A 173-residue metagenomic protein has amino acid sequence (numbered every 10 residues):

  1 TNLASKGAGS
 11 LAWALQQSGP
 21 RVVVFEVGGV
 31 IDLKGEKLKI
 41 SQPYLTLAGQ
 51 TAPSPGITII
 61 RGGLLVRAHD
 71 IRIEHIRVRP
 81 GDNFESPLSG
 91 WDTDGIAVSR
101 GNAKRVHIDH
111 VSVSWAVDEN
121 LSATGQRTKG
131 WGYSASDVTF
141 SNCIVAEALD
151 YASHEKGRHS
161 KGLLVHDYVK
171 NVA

Functional and structural regions predicted by a protein language model:
T1-V23: Acidic Gly/Asp/Thr-rich repetitive segments characteristic of extracellular carbohydrate-active and adhesion proteins
N2-L3, F25-G28, E36, Q50: Acidic/polar N-terminal loop/beta-strand segments that form early-domain functional surfaces
K6, N171-V172: A generic signature of intrinsically disordered, low-complexity regions enriched in glycine/proline and charged/polar
G7-S10, G29, K34: N-terminal post-signal-peptidase region of extra-cytosolic proteins
S18-G19, V27, V117: Residues at helix C-cap/C′ positions in short coil/turn segments immediately following an alpha-helix
V22-V27, R61: Surface-exposed patches in mature extracellular/periplasmic domains of secreted proteins
D32-N171: Right-handed parallel beta-helix
